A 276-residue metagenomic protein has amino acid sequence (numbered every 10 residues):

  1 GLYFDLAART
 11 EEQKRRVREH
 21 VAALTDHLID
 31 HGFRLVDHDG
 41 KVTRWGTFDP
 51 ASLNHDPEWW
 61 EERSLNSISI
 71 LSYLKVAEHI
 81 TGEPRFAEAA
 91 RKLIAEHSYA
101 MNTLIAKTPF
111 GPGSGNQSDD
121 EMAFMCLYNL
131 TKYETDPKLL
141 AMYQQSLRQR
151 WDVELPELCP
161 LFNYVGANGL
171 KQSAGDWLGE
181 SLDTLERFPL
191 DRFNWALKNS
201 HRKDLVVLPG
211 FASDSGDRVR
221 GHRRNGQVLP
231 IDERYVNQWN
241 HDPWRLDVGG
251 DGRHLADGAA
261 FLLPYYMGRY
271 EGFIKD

Functional and structural regions predicted by a protein language model:
G1-E61: Extended ligand-binding groove/face enriched in aromatic
Y3, L24, Y73-V76, C126: Short, hydrophobic/aromatic alpha-helical segments in well-folded domains
L6, D30, R34, V76-H79 (+5 more regions): Positions within ordered alpha-helical repeat solenoids
E11-E12, T81-E83: Short coil/turn connectors between adjacent alpha-helices in alpha-solenoid helical repeat scaffolds
E19-D39, R85-K107, M142-F162, R223-P243: Long, well-ordered core segments of solenoidal/helical folds
T43-A51, Y99, P112, Q149 (+4 more regions): Charge-rich, low-complexity amphipathic helices in intrinsically disordered tails/linkers adjacent to domains
D56-I68, L74, G82-L155: Long, internal scaffold/assembly segments composed of regular secondary structure
A123-D276: Terminal, non-catalytic domain-edge segments
